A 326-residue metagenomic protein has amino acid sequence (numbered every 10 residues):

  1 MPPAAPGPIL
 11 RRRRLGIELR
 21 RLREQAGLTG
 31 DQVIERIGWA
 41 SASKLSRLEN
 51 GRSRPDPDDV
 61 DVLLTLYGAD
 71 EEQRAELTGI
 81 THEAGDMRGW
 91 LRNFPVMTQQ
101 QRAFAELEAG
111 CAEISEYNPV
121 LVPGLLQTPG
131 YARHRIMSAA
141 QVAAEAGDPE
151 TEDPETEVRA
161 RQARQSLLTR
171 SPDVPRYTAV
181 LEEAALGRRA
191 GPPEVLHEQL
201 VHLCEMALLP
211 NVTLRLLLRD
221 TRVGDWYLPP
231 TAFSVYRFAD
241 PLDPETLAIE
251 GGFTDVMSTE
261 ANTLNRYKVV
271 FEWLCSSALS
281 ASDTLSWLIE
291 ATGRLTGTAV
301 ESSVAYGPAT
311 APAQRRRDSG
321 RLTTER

Functional and structural regions predicted by a protein language model:
P2-I17, R21, Q25, D31 (+5 more regions): Interdomain hinge/linker segments and adjacent boundary elements that couple functional modules
L28, W39-A40: The short coil/loop that forms the "turn" connecting the two helices of the helix-turn-helix
D31, A42-S43: Key DNA-contact positions within bacterial/archaeal DNA-binding proteins
G38, G79, R222: Positions that flank functional sites
R47: TRNA-binding/sensing appendages of the translation machinery
D173, A190-R326: C-terminal regulatory/effector modules of DNA-binding transcriptional regulators
